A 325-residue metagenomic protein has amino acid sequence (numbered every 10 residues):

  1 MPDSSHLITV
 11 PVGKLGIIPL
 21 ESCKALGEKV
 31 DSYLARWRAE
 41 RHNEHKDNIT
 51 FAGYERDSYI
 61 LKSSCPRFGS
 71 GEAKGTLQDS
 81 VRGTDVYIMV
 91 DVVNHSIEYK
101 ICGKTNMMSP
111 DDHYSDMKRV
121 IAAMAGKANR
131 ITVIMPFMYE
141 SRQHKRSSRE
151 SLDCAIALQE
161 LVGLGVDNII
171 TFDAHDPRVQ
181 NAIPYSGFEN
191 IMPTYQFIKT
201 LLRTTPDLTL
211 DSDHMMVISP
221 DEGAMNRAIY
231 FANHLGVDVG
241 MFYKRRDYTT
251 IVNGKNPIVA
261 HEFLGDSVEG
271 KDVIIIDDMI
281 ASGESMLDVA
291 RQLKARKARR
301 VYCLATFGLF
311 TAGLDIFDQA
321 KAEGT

Functional and structural regions predicted by a protein language model:
M1-T325: PRPP-associated nucleotide enzymes
